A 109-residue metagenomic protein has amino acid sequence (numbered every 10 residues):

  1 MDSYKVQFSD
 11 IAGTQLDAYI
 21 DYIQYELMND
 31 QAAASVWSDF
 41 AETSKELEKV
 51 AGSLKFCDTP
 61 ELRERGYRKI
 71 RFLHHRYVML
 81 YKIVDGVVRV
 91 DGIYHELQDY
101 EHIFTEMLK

Functional and structural regions predicted by a protein language model:
M1, C57, Q98-D99: Residue-level signal for pocket-adjacent positions within structured domains
M1-A41: Arg/Lys-rich, positively charged N-terminal/basic patches that mediate binding to nucleic acids
D2, G66, V84-G86: Residue-level preference for short coil/turn positions at secondary-structure junctions
I11, F40-L47, H74-V78: A short, hydrophobic secondary-structure junction motif
I20, L27, E48-K55, E101: Short amphipathic alpha-helical interaction/hinge segments
K45-F72: A short, surface-exposed loop/turn module that caps and links secondary-structure elements
F72-V78, K82-K109: Enriched for short, Lys/Arg-rich terminal
